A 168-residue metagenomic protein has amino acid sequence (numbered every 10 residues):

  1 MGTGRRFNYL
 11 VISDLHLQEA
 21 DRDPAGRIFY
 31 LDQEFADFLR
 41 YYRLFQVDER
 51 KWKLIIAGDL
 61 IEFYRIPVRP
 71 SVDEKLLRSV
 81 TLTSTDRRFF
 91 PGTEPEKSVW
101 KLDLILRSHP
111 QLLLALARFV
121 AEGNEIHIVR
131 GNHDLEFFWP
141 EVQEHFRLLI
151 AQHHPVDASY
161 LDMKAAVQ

Functional and structural regions predicted by a protein language model:
M1-Q168: Extended recognition/assembly regions associated with phosphoester-bond processing machinery
